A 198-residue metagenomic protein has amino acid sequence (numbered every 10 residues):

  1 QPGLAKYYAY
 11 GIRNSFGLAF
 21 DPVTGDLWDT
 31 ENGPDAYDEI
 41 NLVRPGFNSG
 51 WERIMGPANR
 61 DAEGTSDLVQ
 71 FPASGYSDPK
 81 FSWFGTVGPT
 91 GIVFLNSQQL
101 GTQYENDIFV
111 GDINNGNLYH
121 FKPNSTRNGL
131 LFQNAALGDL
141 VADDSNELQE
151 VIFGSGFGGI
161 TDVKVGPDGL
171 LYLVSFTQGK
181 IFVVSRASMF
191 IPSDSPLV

Functional and structural regions predicted by a protein language model:
Q1-I152, G158, F176, K180 (+1 more regions): Beta-propeller domain segments
L171-S175: Short, exposed beta-strand-loop hairpins at the edges of beta-sheets in extracellular/periplasmic proteins
S188-V198: Residue-level detector of functionally pivotal "anchor" positions at catalytic/ligand-binding pockets or at interdomain
